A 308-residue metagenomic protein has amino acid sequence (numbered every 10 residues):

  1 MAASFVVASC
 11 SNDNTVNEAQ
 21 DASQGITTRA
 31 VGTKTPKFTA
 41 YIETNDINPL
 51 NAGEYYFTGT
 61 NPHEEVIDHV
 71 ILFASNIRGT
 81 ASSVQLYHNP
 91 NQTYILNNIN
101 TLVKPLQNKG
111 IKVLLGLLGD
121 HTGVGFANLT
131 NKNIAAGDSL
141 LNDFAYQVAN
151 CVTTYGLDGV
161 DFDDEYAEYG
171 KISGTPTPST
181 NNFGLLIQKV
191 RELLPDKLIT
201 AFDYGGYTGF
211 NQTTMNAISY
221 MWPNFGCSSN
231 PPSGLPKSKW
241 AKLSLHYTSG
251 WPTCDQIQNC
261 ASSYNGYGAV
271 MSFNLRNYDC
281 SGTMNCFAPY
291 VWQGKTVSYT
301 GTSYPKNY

Functional and structural regions predicted by a protein language model:
M1-S4: Sec-dependent N-terminal signal peptides
V6-S9: C-terminal motif of bacterial Sec signal peptides marking the signal peptidase cleavage site
S11-Y308: Secreted glycan hydrolases and related glycan-binding modules that recognize and/or cleave
